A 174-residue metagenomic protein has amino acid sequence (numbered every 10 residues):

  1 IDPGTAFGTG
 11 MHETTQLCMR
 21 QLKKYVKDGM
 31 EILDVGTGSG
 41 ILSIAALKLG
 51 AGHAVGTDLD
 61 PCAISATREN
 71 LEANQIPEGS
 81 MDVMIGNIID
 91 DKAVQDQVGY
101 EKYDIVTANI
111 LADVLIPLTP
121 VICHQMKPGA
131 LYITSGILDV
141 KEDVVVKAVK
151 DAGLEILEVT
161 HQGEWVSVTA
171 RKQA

Functional and structural regions predicted by a protein language model:
I1-P3: A short, charged helix-loop
T5-I88: Conserved SAM/SAH cofactor-binding pocket of Class I
L59-Q173: S-adenosylmethionine
